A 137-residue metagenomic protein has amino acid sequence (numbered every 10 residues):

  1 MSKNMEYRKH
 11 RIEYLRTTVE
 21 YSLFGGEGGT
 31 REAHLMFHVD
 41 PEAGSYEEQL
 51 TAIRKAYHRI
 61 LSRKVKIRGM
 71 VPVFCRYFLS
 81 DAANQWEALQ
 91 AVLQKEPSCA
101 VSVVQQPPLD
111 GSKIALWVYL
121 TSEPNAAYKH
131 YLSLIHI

Functional and structural regions predicted by a protein language model:
E6-G29: N-terminal basic/disordered segments at the start of proteins
R8, I12, V73-T121: Short, conserved loop-to-beta-strand elements that form functional interface hotspots
H10-I12, L35-H38, E48-R54, T121: A structural signal for the main folded, soluble domain(s) of proteins
T17-T18, S45-V65: Short, well-ordered amphipathic alpha-helical segments that serve as non-catalytic structural scaffolds within diverse
G25-G29, L61-P72, P107-S112: Short, low-complexity cationic-aromatic patches
G28-S45: Right-handed parallel beta-helix/beta-solenoid
A126-L132: Short, charged, solvent-exposed linker or helix-capping segments at domain edges/interfaces that act as flexible hinges
I135-I137: Conserved small/polar residues in nucleotide/adenosyl-binding loops
